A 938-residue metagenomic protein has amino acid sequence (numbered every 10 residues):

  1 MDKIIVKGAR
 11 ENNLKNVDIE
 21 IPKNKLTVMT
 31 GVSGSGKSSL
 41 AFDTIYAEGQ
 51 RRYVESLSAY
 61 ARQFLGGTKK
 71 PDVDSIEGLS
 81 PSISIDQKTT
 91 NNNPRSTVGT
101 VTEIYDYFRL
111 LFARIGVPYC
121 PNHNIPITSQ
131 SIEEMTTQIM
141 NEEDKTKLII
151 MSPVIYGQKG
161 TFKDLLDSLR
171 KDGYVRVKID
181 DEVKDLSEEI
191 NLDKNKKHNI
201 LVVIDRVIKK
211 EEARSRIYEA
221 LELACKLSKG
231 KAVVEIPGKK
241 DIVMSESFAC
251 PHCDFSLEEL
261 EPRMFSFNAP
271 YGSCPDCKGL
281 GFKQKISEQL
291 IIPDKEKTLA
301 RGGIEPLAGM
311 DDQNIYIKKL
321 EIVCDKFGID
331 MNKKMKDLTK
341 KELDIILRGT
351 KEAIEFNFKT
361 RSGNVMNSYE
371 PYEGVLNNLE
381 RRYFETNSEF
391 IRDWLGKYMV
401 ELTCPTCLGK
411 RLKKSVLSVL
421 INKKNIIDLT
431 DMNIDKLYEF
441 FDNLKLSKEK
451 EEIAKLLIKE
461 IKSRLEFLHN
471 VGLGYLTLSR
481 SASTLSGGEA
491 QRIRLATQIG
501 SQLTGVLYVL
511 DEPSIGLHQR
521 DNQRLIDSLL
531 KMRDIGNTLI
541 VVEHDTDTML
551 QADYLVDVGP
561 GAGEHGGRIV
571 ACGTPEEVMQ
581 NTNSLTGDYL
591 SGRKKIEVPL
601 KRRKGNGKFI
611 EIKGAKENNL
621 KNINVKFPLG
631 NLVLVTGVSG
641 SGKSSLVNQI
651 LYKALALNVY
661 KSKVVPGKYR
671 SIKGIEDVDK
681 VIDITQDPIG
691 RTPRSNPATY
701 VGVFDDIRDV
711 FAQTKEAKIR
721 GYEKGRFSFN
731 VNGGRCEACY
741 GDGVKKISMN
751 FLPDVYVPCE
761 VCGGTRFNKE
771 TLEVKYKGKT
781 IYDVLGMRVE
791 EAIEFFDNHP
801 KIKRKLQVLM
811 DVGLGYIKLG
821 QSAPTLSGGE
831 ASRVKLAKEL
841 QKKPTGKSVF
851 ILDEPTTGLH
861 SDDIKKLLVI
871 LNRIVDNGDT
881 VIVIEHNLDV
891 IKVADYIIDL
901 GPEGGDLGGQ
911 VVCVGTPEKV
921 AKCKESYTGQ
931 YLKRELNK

Functional and structural regions predicted by a protein language model:
M1-K938: Conserved phosphate-binding elements of NTP-dependent enzyme cores
